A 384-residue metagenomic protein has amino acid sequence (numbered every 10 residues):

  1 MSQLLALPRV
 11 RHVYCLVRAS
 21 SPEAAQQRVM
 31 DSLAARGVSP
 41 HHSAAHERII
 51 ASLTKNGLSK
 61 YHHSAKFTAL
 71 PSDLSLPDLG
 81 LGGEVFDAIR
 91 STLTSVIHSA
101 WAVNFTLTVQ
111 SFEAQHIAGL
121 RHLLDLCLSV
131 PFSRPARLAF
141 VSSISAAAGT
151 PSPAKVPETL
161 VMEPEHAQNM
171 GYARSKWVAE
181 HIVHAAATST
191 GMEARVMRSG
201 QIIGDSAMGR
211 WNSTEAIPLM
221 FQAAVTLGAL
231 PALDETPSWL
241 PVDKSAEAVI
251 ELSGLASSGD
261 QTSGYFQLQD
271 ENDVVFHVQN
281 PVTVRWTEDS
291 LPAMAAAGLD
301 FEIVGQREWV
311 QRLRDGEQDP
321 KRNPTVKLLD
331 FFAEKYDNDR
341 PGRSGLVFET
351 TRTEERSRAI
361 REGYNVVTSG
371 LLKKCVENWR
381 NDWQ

Functional and structural regions predicted by a protein language model:
M1-A102, V109, R134: N-terminal Rossmann/SDR dinucleotide-binding element
V10-Y14, R343, V347-Q384: Amphipathic terminal alpha-helices
M30-A35, S43, E47, Y61-K66 (+6 more regions): Catalytic cores of eukaryotic secretory-pathway lumenal/extracellular enzymes that build and remodel glycoconjugates
S95-A100, T106-A114, A118, H122-G171 (+2 more regions): Conserved Rossmann-fold NAD(P)-dependent oxidoreductase catalytic core, especially the SDR/UDP-sugar
Q115, E215, W239-D243, V284 (+1 more regions): Residue-level signal for the nucleotide or nucleotide-sugar donor/cofactor binding architecture
I117-L123, S175-V183, M220: Conserved catalytic Lys-bearing alpha helix of Rossmann-like short-chain dehydrogenase/reductases
S152-P157, H184-S257, T262-Y265, A293: NAD(P)-dependent short-chain dehydrogenase/reductase
L252-D337, R356, N378-W379, W383: Mid/C-terminal beta-alpha module of Rossmann-like enzyme folds, strongest in SDR-family dehydrogenases/epimerases
